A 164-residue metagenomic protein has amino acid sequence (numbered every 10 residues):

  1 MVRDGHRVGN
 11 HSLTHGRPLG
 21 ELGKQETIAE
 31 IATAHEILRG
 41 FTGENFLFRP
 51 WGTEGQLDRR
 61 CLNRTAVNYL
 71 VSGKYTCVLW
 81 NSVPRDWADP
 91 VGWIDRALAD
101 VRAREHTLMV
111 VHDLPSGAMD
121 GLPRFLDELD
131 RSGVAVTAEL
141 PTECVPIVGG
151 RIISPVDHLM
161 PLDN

Functional and structural regions predicted by a protein language model:
M1-H11: Short coil-to-beta-strand
G9, L13-A135, P141-E143, G150-P155: Catalytic domains of cell-wall/extracellular-matrix polysaccharide-remodeling enzymes, centered on de-N-acetylation
V156-N164: Extended, intrinsically disordered, low-complexity segments
